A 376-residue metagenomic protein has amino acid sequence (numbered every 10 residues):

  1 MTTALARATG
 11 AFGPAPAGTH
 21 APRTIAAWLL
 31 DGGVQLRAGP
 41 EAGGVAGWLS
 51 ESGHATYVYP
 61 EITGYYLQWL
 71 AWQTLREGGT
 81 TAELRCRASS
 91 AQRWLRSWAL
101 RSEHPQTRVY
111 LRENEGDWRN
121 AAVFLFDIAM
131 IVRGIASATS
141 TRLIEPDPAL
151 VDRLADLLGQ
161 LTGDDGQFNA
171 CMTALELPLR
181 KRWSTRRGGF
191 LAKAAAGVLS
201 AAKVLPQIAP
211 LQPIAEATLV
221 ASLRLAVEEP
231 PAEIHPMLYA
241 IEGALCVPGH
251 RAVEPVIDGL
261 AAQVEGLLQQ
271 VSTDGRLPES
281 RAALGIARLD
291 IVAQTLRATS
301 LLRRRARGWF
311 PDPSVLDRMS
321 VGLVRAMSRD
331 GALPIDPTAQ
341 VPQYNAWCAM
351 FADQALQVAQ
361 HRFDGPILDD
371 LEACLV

Functional and structural regions predicted by a protein language model:
M1-Y65, W69-W72, A82-R112, A149-F168 (+4 more regions): Low-complexity, Ser/Thr/Pro/Gly-enriched N-terminal "stalk/linker" regions
T2-R7, T56-L75, N120-T139, T185-A202 (+3 more regions): Well-ordered alpha-helical segments within folded domains of soluble proteins
T9-A26, W72-Q92, A136-A155, V198-E216 (+3 more regions): Structural helix-adjacent loops and short alpha-helical linkers that scaffold large soluble proteins
G33-V45, Y57-V58, W98-Y110, S280-V376: CBM-like carbohydrate-recognition segments
L49-S52, L111-W118, A174-R182, S222-V227 (+1 more regions): Acidic/His metal-coordination segments adjacent to aromatic residues that form catalytic metal sites in metalloenzymes
R96-S97, S140, G159, K203 (+3 more regions): Amphipathic alpha-helical segments of tetratricopeptide repeats
L157-R224: Solenoidal tandem-repeat scaffolds enriched in leucines and small polar residues
S222-A282: Eukaryotic tandem repeat interaction scaffolds
